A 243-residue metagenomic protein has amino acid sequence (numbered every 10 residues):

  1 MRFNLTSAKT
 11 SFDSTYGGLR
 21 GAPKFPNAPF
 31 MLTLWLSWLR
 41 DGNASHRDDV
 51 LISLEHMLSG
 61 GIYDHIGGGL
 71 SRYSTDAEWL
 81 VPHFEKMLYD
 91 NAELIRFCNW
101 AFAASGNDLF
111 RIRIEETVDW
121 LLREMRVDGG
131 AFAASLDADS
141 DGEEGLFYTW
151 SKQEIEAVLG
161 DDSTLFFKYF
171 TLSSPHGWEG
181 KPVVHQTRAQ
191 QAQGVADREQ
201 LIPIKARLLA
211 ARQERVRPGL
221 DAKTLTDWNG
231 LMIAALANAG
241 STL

Functional and structural regions predicted by a protein language model:
M1-L243: Glycan-recognition and catalytic cores of secretory/periplasmic carbohydrate-active enzymes
